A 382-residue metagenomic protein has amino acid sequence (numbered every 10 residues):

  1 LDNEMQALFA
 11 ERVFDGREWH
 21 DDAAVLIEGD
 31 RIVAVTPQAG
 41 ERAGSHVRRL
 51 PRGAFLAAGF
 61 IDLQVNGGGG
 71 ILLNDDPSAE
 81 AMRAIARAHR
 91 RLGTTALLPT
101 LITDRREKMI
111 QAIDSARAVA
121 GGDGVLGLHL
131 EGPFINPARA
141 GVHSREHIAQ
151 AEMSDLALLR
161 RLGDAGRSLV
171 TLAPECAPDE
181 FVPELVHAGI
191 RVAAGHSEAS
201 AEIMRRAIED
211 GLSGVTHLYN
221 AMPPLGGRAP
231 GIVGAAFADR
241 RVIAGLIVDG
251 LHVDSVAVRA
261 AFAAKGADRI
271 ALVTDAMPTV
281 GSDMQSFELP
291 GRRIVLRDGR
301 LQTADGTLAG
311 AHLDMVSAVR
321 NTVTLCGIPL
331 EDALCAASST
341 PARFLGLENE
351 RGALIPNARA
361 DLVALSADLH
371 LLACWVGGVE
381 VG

Functional and structural regions predicted by a protein language model:
L1-R42, W375: N-terminal metal-binding scaffold of metallo-dependent hydrolase/deaminase domains
N3-A10, E41-R83, R87: Replace "His-x-His-based motif
E11, V25, D30, G53 (+12 more regions): Divalent metal-coordination and catalytic microenvironments
A43-V47, P51-A54, I110-D123, R205-E209 (+1 more regions): Short amphipathic alpha-helices and their capping/turn segments at secondary-structure boundaries
A54-L56, L63, N74-G124, H147-L162 (+1 more regions): Alpha-helical scaffold segments that flank or form the walls of functional sites
N66-G68, R83-A112, G124-N136, G163-A177 (+4 more regions): Divalent metal-dependent hydrolysis catalytic cores, especially in the metallo-beta-lactamase
L156-S282: Active-site core of metal-dependent hydrolases
G231-L246, G250, F262-T274, T279-L365: His/Asp/Glu-enriched, well-ordered alpha-helical/loop segment that forms or immediately abuts the divalent-metal
